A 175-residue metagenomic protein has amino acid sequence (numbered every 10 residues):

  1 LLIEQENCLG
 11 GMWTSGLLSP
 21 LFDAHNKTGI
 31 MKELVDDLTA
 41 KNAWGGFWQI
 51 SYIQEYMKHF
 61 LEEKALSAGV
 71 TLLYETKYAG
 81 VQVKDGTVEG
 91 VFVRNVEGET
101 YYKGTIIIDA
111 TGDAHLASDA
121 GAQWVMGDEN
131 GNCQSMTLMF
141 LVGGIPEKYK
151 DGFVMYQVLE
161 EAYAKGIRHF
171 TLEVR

Functional and structural regions predicted by a protein language model:
L1: Conserved beta-strand positions in the Rossmann-like core of class I SAM-dependent methyltransferases
E4-K84, Q134-S135: Conserved N-terminal/central alpha/beta ligand/cofactor-binding core
D85-V91: Short, hydrophobic/aromatic-rich segments at coil-to-beta transitions
G86, T111, C133-T137: Short, solvent-exposed loop/turn segments at the edges of secondary structure
E89, A110-T111, H115: Glycine-rich phosphate-binding loop of nucleotide-binding enzymes
N95-I106, A110: Core beta-strand elements of the Rossmann-like FAD/NAD(P) dinucleotide-binding domain in flavoenzyme oxidoreductases
L116-R175: Rossmann-like dinucleotide-binding core of oxidoreductases
